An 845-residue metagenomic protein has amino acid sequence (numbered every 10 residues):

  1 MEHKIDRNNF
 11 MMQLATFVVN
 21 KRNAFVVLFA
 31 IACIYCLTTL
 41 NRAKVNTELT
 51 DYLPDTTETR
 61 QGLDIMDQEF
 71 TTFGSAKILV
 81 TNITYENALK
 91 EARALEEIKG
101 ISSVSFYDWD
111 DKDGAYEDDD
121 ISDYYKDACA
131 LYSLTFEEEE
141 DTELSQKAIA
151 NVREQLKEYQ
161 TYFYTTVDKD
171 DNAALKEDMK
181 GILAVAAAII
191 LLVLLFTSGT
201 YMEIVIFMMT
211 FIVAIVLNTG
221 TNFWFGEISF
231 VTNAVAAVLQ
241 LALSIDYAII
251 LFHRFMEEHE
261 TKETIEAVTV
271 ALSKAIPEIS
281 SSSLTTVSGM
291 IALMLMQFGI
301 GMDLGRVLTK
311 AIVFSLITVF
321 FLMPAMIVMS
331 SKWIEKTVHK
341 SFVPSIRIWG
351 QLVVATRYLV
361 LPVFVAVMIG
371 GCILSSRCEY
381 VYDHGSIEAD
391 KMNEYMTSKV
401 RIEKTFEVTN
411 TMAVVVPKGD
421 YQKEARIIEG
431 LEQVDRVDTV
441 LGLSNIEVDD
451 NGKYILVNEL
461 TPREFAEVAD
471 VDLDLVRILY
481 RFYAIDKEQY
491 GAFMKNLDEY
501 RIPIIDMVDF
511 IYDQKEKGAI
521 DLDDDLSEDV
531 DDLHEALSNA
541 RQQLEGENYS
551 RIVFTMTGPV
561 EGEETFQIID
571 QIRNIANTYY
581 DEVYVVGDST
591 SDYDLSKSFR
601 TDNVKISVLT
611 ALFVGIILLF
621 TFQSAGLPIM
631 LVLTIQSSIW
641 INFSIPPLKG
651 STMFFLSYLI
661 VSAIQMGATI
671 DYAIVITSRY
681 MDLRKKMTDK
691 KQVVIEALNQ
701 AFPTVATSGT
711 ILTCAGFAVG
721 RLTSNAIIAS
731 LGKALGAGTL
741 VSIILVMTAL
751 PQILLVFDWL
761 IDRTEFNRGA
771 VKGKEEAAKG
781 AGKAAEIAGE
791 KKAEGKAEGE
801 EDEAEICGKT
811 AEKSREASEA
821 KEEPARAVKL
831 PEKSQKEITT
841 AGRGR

Functional and structural regions predicted by a protein language model:
M1-V45, D51, E140-D383, V560 (+2 more regions): Membrane-embedded transmembrane helical bundles of large multi-pass transporters/channels
L49-P54, E58, E69-K77, I83-E86 (+2 more regions): Juxtamembrane segments of multi-pass membrane proteins
T56, R60-Q61, Y85-T135, D170-A173 (+2 more regions): Extracytoplasmic
T59, T84-A88, D141-S145, I149 (+5 more regions): Generic alpha-helical secondary structure
I65, K399-E403, R426-G430, L537-Q542 (+2 more regions): Generic recognition of flexible, low-complexity loop/linker segments
G74-T81, Y116-K176, T411-K418, I478-A484 (+3 more regions): A short beta-strand structural signal in non-transmembrane regions
K90-I101, A148-Y159, R426-V437, Q571-D581: Generic non-transmembrane alpha-helical segments
T405-T409, D435, L533-H534, Q542-N548 (+5 more regions): A structural signal for short secondary-structure junctions
